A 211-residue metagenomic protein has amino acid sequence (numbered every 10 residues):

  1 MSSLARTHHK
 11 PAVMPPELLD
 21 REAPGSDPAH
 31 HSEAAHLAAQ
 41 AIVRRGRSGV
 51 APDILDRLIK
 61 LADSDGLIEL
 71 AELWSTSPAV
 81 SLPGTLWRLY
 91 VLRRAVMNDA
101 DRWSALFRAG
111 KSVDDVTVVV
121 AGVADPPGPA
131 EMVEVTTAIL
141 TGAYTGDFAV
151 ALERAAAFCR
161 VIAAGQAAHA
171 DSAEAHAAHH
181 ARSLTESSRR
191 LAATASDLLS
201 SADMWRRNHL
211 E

Functional and structural regions predicted by a protein language model:
M1-R94: N-terminal domain-start signal
S3-R6, L198-E211: Short, charged, intrinsically disordered terminal tails
R6, R21, R44-R47, R57 (+9 more regions): Arginine residue identity/basic-tract feature
H8-H9, H30-H31, H36, H169 (+2 more regions): Histidine (H) residue identity feature
D20, D27, D53-D56, D63-D65 (+7 more regions): Acidic-enriched, low-complexity/disordered segments with a strong bias for Aspartate over Glutamate
I42, G46, L61-D65, W74-P78 (+6 more regions): Generic structural signal for hydrophobic core residues of well-folded globular domains
V50, I68, S75-E134: Long, charge-patterned amphipathic interaction tracts in eukaryotic proteins
L106-A202: Helix-driven interaction modules
